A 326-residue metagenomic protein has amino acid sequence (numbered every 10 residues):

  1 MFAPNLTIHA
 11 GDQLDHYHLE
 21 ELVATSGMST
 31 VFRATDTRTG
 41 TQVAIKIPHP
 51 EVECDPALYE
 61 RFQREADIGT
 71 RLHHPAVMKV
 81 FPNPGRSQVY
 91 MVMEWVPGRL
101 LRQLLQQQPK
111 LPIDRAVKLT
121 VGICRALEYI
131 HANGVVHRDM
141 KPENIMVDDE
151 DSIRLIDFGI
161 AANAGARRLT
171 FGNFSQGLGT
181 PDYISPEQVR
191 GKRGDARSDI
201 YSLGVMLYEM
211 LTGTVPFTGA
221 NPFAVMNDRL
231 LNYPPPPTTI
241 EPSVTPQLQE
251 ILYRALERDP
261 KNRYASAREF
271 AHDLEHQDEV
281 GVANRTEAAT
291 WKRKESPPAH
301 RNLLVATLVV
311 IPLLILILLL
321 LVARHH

Functional and structural regions predicted by a protein language model:
E20-S26, V31: Protein kinase glycine-rich loop
H49-R71: AlphaC helix of the eukaryotic protein kinase fold
N83: Activation-segment/catalytic-loop signature of the eukaryotic protein kinase fold
R86-L100, L104: Conserved short submotifs of the Hanks-type protein kinase catalytic core that shape the nucleotide-binding pocket
L119-T120: Activation segment signature within eukaryotic-like protein kinase domains
R125-V135: Protein kinase catalytic-loop region centered on the HRD/HxD motif
E150-P186, R190: Activation segment of protein kinases
T180-V282: C-terminal lobe helix-coil module of Hanks-type protein kinase domains
